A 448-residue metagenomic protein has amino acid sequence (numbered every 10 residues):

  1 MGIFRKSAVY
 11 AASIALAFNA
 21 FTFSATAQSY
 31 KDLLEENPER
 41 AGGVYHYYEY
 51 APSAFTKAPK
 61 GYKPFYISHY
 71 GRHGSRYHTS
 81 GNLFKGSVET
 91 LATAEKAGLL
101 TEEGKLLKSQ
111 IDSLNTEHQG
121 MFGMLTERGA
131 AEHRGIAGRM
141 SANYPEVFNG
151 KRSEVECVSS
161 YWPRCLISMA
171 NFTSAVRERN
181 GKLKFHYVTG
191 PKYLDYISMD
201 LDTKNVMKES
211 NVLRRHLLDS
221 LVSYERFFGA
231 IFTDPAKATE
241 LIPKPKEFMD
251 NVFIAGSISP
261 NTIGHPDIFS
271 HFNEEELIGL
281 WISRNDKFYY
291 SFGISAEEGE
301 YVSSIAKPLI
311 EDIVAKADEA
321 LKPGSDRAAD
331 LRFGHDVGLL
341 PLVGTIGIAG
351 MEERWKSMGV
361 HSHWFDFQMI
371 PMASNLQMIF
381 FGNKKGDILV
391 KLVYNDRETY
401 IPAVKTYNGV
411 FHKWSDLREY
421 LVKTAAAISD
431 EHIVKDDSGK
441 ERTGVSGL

Functional and structural regions predicted by a protein language model:
M1-S29: Bacterial Sec-dependent N-terminal signal peptides
Q28-E156, S160-D330, G334-L448: Signature for phosphate-centric chemistry
